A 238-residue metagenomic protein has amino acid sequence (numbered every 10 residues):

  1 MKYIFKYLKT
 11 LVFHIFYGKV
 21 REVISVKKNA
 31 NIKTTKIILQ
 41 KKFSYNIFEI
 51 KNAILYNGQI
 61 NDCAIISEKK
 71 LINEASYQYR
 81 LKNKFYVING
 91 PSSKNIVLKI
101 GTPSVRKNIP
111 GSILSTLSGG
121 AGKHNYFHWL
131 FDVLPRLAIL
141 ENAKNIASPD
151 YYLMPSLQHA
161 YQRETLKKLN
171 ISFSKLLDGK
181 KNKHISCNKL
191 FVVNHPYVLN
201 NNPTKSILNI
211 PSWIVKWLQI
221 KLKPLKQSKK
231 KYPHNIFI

Functional and structural regions predicted by a protein language model:
M1-I238: The feature primarily captures lumenal catalytic ectodomains of type II secretory-pathway glycosyltransferases
